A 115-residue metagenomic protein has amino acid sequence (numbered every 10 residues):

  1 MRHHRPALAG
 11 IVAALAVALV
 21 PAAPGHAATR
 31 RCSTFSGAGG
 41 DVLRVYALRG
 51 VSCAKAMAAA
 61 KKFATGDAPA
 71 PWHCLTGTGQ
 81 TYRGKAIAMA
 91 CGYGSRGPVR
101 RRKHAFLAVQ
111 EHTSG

Functional and structural regions predicted by a protein language model:
M1-I11: Bacterial N-terminal signal peptides that target proteins for export
R2-H3, G25, K103: Intrinsically disordered, low-complexity cationic segments
P6, G25, R30, L43 (+1 more regions): A broad, low-specificity signal marking well-ordered, structured residues that form hydrophobic/aromatic
G10-A18: Bacterial N-terminal signal peptides
A14, G40-A47: General secondary-structure propensity
V17-G25: C-terminal segment of classical bacterial N-terminal signal peptides
A28-V42, A59: Secreted, propeptide-processed cysteine-rich mini-domains
R44-A47, A54, A58-G115: Extracytosolic low-complexity repeat regions of secreted or lipid-anchored proteins
